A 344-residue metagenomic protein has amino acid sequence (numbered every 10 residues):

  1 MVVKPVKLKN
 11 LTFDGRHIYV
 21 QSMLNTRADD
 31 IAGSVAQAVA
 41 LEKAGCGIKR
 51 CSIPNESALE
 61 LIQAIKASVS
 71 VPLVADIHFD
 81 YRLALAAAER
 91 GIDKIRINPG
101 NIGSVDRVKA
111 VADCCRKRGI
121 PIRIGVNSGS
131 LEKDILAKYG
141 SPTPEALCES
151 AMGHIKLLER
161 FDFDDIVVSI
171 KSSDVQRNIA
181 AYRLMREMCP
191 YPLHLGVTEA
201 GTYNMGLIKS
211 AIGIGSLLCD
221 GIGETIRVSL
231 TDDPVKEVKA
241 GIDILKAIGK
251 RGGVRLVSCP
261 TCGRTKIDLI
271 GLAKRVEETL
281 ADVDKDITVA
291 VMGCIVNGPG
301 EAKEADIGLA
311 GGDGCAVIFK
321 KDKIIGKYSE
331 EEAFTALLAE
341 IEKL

Functional and structural regions predicted by a protein language model:
M1-M23, A28, R116, E278: N-terminal amphipathic alpha-helix/helix-capping segment at the start of soluble metabolic enzymes
R16-G33, S52, V71-F79, I135-C148 (+1 more regions): Active-site mouth loops of central-metabolism enzymes
I18-L24, K49-C51, L73-I77, I95-I97 (+6 more regions): Hydrophobic faces of well-ordered beta-strands that scaffold small-molecule active sites in alpha/beta enzyme cores
N25, E42-I65, R96-S104, I166-V175: Glycine-rich, proline-tolerant flexible connector loops at the mouths of alpha/beta enzymes
Q37, L41, R50-R90: N-terminal active-site wall of soluble small-molecule enzyme domains
E56-I77, A110-I122, Y182-L193, V276-E278: Alpha-helix-loop-beta-strand connector modules within alpha/beta enzyme cores
R82-R123: Hydrophobic or amphipathic alpha-helical targeting/insertion segments
V126-N127, I135-A281: Catalytic alpha/beta core domains of metabolic enzymes, predominantly
